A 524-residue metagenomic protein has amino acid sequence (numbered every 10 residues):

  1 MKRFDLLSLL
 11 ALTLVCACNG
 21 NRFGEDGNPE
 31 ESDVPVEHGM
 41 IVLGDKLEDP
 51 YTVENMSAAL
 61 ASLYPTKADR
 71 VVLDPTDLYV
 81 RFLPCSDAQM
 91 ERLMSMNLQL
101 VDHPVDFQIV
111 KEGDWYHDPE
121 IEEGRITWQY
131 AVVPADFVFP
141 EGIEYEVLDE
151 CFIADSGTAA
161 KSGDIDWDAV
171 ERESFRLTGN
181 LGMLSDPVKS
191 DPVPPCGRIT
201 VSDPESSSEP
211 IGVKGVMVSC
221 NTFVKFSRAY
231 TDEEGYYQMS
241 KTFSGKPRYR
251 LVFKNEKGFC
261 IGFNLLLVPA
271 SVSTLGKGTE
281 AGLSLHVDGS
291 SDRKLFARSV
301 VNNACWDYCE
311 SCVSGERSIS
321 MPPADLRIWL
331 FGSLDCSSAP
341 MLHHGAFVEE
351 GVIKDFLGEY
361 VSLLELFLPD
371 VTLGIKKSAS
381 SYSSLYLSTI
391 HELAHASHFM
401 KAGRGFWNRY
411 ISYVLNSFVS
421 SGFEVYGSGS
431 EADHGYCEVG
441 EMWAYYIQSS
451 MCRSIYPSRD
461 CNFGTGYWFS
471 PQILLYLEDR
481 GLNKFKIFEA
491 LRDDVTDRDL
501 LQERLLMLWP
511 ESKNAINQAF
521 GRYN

Functional and structural regions predicted by a protein language model:
L14-A17: C-terminal motif of bacterial Sec signal peptides marking the signal peptidase cleavage site
N21-G157: Long, solvent-exposed N-terminal ectodomains/accessory regions that are displayed to the extracellular/lumenal milieu
G44-S57, K67-D69, T76, P84-D87 (+2 more regions): Pan-zinc metallopeptidase signature
P50-A58, L63, V193-P195, I199-V224: Short, ordered, surface-exposed loop/turn motifs in non-cytosolic proteins
T222-Y236: Short, acidic Ser/Thr/Gly-rich low-complexity loop/linker segments typical of extracellular and cell-surface proteins
S240-T242, G289-H343, V348: Zn2+-dependent metallopeptidase catalytic core
M341-G403: Active-site scaffold of zinc-dependent metalloenzymes
M400-D433: Post-HEXXH active-site segment of zinc metalloproteases
